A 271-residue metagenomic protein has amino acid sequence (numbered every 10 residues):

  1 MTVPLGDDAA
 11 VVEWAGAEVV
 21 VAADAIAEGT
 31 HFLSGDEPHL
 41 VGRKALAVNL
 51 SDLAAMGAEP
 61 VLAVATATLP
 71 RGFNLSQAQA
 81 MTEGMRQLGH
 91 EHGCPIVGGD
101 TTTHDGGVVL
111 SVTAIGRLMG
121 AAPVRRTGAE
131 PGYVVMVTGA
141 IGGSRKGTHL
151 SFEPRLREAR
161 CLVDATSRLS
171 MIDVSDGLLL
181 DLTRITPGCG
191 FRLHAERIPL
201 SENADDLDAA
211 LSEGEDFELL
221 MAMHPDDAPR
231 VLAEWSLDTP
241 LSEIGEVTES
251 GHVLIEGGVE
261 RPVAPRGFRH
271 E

Functional and structural regions predicted by a protein language model:
M1-A54: N-terminal glycine-rich phosphate/pyrophosphate-binding loops that anchor nucleotide-derived ligands and cofactors
V11, N49, G57, I96 (+4 more regions): Residue-level signal for inorganic ion chemistry
A15-V19, I26, P60-R145, E246: Glycine-rich anion-binding loops of enzyme active sites
P38-L62, E83-E91, R157, C161 (+1 more regions): Small-aliphatic-rich amphipathic alpha-helix that forms the alpha element of a beta-alpha
G72, L150-D216, L254: Active-site-proximal betaalpha loop/short-helix elements that scaffold phosphoryl/nucleotidyl transfer chemistry
L75-S76, P123, D226-A233: Short, conserved charged micro-motifs
I115-R117, L220-H224: Short hydrophobic/aromatic beta-strand micro-patches that form the beta-sheet surface supporting nucleotide- or nucleic
E153, L232-E271: Acidic, Ser/Thr/Pro-rich beta/coil linker or hinge segments at domain junctions
